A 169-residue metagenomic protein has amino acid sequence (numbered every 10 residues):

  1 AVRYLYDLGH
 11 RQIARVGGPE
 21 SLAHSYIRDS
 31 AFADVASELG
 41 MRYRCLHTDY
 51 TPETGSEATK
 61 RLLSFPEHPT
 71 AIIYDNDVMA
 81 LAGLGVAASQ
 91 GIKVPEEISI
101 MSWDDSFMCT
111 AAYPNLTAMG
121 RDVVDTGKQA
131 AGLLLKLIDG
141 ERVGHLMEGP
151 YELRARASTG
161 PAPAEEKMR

Functional and structural regions predicted by a protein language model:
A1-R169: Bacterial carbohydrate/catabolite-sensing allosteric modules
